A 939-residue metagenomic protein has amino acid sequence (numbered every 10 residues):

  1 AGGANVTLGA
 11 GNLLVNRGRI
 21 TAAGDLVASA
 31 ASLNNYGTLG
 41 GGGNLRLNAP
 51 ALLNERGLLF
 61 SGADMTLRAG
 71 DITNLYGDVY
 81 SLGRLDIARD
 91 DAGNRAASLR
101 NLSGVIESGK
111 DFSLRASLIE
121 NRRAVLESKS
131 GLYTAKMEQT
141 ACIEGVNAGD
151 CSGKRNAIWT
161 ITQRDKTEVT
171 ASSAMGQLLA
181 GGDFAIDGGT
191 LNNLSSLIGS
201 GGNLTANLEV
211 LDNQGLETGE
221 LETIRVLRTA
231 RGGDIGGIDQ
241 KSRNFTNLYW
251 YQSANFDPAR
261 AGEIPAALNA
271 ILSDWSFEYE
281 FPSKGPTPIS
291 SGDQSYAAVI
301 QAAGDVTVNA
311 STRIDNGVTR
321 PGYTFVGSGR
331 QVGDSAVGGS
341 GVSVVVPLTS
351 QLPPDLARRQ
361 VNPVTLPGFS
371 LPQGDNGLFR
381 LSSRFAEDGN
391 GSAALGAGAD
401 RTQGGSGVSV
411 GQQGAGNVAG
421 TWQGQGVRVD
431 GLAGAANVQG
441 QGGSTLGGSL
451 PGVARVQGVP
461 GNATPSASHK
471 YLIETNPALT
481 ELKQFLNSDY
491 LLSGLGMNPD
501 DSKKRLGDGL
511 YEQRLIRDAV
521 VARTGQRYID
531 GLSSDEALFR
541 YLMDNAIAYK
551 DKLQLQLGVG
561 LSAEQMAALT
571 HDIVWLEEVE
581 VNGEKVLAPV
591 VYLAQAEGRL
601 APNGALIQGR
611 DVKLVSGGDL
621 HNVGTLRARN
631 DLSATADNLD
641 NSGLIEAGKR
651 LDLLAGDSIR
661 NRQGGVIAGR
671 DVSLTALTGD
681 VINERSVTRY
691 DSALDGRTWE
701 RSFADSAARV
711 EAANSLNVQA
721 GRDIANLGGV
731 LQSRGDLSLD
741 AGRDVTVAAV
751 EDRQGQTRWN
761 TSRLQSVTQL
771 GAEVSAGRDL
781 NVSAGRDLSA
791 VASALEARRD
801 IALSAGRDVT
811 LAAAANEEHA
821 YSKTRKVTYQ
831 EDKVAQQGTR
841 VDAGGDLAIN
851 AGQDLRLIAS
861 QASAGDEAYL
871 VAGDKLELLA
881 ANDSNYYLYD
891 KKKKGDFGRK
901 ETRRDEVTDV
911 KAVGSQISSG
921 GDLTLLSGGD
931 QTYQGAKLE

Functional and structural regions predicted by a protein language model:
A1-E939: Binding/recognition "hotspot" determinant
